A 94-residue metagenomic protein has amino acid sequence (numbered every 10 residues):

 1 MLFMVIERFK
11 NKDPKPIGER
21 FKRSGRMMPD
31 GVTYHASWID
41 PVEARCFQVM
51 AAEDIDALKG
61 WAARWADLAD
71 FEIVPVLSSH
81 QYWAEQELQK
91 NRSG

Functional and structural regions predicted by a protein language model:
M1-H35, D40-R45, E53-A57, L77-G94: Short S/T/G/P-rich N-terminal loop/turn motif that feeds into the first structured element of a domain
V32, A66-A69: Structural motif
A51-A52, R64: Conserved catalytic core of Hanks-type protein kinase domains
A57-W65: Short, electropositive alpha-helical surface patch
L68-S79: Conserved short beta-strand edge segments in small beta-sheet-based binding/regulatory domains
